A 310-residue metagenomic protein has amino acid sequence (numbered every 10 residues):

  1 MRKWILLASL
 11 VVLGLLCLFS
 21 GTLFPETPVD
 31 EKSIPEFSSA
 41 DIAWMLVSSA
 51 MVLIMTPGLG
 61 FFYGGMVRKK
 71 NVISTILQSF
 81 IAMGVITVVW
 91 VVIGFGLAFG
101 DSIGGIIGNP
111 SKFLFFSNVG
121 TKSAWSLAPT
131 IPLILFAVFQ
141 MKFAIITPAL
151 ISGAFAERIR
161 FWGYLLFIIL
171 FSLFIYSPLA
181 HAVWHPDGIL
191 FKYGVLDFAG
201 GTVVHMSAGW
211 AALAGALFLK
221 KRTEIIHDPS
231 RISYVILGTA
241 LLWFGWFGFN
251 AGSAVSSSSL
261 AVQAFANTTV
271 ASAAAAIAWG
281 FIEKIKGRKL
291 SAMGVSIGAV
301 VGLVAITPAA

Functional and structural regions predicted by a protein language model:
R2-A310: Hydrophobic alpha-helical transmembrane bundles of multi-pass membrane proteins
